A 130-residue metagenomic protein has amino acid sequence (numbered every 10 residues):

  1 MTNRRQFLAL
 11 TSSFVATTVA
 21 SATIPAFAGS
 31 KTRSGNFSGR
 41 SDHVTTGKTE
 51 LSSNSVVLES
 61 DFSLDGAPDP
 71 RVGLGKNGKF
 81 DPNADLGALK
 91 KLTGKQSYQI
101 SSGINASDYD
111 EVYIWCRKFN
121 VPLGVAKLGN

Functional and structural regions predicted by a protein language model:
M1-T18: N-terminal secretory signal peptides and thylakoid transit peptides that target proteins across membranes
I24-S53, G78: Transition segment at domain starts
T46-G66: Short, surface-exposed binding/anchoring microloops in extracellular/periplasmic proteins
L58-E59, K95-G103: Exposed aromatic-hydrophobic patches
R71-G73: Beta-strand signatures of extracellular beta-sandwich domains
K79-L86: Surface-exposed loop/edge segments in extracytoplasmic proteins
A88-G94: Short proline/glycine- and polar residue-rich coil/turn motifs
D110-G124: Short, exposed beta-strand-loop hairpins at the edges of beta-sheets in extracellular/periplasmic proteins
